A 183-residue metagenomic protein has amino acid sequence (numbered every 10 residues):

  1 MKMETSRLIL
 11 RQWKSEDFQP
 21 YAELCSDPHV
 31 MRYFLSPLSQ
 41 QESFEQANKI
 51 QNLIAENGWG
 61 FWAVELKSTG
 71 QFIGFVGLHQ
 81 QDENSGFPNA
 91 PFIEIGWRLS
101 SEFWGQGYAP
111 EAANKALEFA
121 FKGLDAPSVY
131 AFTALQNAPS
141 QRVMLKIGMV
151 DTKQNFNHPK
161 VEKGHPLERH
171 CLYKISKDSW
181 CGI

Functional and structural regions predicted by a protein language model:
M1-R32, E65-I183: Acyl-donor (CoA/ACP) binding surface of acyl/acetyltransferases
H29-Q51, G60-W62: Conserved GNAT-fold acetyl-CoA-binding loop/helix
